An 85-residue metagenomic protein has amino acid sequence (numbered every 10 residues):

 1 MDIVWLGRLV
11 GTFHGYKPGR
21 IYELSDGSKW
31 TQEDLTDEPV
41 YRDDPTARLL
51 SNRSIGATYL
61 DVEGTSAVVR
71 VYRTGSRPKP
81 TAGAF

Functional and structural regions predicted by a protein language model:
M1-Y16: Structural detector for short beta-strands of small beta-barrel domains
D2, V62-F85: Short peripheral tails and domain-boundary helices/loops at the edges of structured domains
F13-K29: Short, basic/aromatic beta-hairpin or loop at an interaction surface
P18-R20, P45, G56-T58: Envelope-exposed proteins and targeting segments
Q32-E33, V69: Short capping micro-motif at the N-terminus of alpha-helices
L35-L50: Short nucleic-acid-contacting surface segments enriched for D/E, G, S/T with interspersed K/R
R42, R53-V62: Short, Lys/Arg- and Gly-enriched loop/turn segments at beta-strand edges
